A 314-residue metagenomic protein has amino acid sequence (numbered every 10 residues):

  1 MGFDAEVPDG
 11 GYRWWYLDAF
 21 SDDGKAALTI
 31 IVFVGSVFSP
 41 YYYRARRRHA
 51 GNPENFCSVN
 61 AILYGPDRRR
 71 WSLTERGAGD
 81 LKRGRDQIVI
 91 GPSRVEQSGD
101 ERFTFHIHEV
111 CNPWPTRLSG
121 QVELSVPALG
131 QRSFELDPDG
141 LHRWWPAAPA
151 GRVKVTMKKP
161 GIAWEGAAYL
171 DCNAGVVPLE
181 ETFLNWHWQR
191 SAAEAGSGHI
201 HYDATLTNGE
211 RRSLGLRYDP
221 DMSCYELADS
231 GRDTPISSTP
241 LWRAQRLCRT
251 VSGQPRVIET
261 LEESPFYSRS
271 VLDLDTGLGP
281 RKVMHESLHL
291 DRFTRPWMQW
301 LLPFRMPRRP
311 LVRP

Functional and structural regions predicted by a protein language model:
M1-P314: Structured soluble/peripheral alpha/beta segments that form catalytic or ligand/cofactor-binding pockets
